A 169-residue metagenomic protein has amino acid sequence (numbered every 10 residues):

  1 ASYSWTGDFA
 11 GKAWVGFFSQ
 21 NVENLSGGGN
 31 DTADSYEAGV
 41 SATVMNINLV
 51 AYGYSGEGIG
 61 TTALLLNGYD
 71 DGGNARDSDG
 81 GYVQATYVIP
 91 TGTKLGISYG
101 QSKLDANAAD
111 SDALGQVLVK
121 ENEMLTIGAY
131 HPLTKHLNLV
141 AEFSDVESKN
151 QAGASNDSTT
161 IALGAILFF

Functional and structural regions predicted by a protein language model:
Y3-I127: Detector for outer-membrane/organellar transmembrane beta-barrel domains, recognizing the amphipathic beta-strand
Q20-E23, F143-K149, S158: A short, acidic, flexible beta-alpha connecting loop/helix-capping segment that sits on the rim of active
G96-S98, G128-Y130, K135-S144: Conserved active-site loop/cleft motifs that coordinate metal ions or position small ligands
D105, S155-N156: Extended, charge-rich alpha-helical regions
Q116-V117, Q151-A154: Short proline/glycine-enriched turn/loop segments at secondary-structure junctions
I127, H131-L133, D157-F169: Outer-membrane beta-barrel "beta-signal"
